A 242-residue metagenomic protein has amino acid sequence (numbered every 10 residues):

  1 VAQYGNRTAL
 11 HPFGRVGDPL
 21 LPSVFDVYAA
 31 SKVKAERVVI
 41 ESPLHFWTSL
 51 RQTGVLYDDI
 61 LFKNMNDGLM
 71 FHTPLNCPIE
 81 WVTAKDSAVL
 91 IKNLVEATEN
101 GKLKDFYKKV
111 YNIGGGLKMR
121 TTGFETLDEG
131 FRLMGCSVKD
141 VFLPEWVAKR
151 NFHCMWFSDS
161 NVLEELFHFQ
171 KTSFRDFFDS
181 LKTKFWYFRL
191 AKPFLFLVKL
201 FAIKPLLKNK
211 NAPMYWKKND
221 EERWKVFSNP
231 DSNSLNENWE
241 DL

Functional and structural regions predicted by a protein language model:
V1-V27, L50: Conserved Rossmann-fold NAD(P)-dependent oxidoreductase catalytic core, especially the SDR/UDP-sugar
Q3, V55-Y57, K118: Conserved sequence/active-site signature of Rossmann-fold short-chain dehydrogenase/reductase
D26, I79-K85, S158, T172: Residue-level signal for the nucleotide or nucleotide-sugar donor/cofactor binding architecture
Y28-K32: Active-site YXXXK catalytic motif of short-chain dehydrogenase/reductase
A35-D59, D105: Conserved beta-loop-beta element that borders a ligand/cofactor-binding pocket
D58-F71: C-terminal beta-strand-loop-alpha-helix "lid" module of Rossmann-like NAD(P)-dependent dehydrogenases
T73-E99, K109: Substrate-positioning beta->alpha
L94-L166, T172-S180, F188, K192-L195 (+1 more regions): Mid/C-terminal beta-alpha module of Rossmann-like enzyme folds, strongest in SDR-family dehydrogenases/epimerases
